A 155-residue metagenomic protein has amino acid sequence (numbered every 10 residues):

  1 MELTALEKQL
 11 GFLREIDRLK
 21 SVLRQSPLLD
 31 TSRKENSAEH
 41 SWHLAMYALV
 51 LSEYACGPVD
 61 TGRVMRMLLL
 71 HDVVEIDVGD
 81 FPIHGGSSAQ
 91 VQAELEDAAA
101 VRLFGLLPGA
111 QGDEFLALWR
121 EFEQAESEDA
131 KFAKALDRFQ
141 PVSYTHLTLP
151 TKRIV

Functional and structural regions predicted by a protein language model:
L6, G57-L69, D129-F132: Alpha-helical scaffolds flanking conserved acidic
K8, G109-Y144: Histidine/acidic-rich helix-loop-helix segments that form or flank divalent-metal centers in metalloenzyme catalytic
E15-H43, I83: Active-site flanking loop/helix segments enriched in acidic
R33-G62: Alpha-helical phosphate/pyrophosphate-handling elements in metalloenzyme active cores
M46-L49, G62-F81, P141: Active-site alpha-helical segments that house and flank conserved acidic catalytic motifs for diphosphate chemistry
C56-R66, L107-W119: Acidic/histidine metal-binding catalytic segments
S88-A100: Divalent-cation-assisted or electrostatically stabilized phosphate/pyrophosphate-binding catalytic cores
T145-T151: Conserved small/polar residues in nucleotide/adenosyl-binding loops
